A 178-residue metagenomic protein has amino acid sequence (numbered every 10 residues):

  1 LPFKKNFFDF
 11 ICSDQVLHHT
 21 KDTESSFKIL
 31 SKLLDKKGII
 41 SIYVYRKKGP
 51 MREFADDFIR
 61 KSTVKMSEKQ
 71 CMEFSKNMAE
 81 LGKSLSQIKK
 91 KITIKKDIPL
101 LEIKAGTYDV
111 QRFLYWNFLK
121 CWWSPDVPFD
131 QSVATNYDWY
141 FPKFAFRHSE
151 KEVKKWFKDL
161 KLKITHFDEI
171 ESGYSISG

Functional and structural regions predicted by a protein language model:
L1, L17, R46-G49, I170-S175: Short, solvent-exposed loop/turn segments at secondary-structure junctions
L1-I11: A short acidic, Gly/Pro-enriched loop at the edge of an enzyme's catalytic core that lines a small-molecule cofactor
F7, K36, K161-K163: Short loop/turn motifs at secondary-structure junctions
D9-D22: A short SAM/SAH-binding and catalytic strip from SAM-dependent methyltransferases
D22-T23, E53: Conserved catalytic-core motifs of eukaryotic protein kinase domains, centered on the activation segment
E24-I39: A short glycine-rich, Lys/Arg-flanked "PGG" loop and its adjoining helix->strand segment in the class I
I39-T93, G106-Y115: Conserved class I S-adenosyl-L-methionine
F113-G178: C-terminal lobe and adjacent flexible extensions of AdoMet/dcAdoMet transferase-like proteins
